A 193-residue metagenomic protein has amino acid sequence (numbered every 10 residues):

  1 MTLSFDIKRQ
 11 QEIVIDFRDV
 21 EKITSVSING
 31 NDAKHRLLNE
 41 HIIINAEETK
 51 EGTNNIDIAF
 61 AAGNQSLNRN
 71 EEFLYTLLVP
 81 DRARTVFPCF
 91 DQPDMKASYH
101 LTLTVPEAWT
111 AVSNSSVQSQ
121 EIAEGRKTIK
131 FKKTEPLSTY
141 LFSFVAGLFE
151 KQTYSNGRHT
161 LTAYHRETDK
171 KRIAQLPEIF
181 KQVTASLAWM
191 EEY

Functional and structural regions predicted by a protein language model:
T2-S4, V14, I43, N55-A59 (+4 more regions): Beta-strand secondary-structure signal
T2-V20, C89-D91, A97-P106: Surface-exposed beta-strand/loop patches in extracellular or lumenal glycoproteins
L3, N31-K34, I43-E48, V86-D91 (+1 more regions): Beta-strand-rich interaction surfaces with strong enrichment in secreted/lumenal proteins
I7-R9, E48-G52, P93-M95, A123-G125: Solvent-exposed loop and beta-edge segments used for protein-protein assembly and interaction
R18-L74, E124, K130: A surface-exposed beta-strand-loop module
V26, D81-R84, K133-T134: Short Pro/Gly-enriched beta-strand edge/turn motifs at strand-loop
N39-H41, K50-E51, A59-L103, G147-S155: Glycine/proline-rich low-complexity spacer/linker segments in large multi-domain proteins
Q92-Y193: Hydrophobic helix-coil surface modules that form long, contiguous segments used for peptide/substrate interaction
